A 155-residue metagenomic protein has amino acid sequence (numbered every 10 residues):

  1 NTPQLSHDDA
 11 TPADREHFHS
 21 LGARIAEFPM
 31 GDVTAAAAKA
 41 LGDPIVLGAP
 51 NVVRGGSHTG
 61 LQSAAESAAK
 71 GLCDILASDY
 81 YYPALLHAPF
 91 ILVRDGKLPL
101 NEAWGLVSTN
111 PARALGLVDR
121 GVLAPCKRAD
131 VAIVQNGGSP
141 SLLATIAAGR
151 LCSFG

Functional and structural regions predicted by a protein language model:
N1-I45, S57-L72: Histidine/acidic residue-rich metal-binding segments in metalloenzymes
L41-N51, G55-V134: His/Asp/Glu-enriched, well-ordered alpha-helical/loop segment that forms or immediately abuts the divalent-metal
G138-P140: Short, small/polar residue-rich loop motifs at catalytic or cofactor-binding pockets
T145: Short aromatic-centered micro-motifs
A148-R150: Glycine-centered positions in the ABC transporter ATPase nucleotide-binding domain
